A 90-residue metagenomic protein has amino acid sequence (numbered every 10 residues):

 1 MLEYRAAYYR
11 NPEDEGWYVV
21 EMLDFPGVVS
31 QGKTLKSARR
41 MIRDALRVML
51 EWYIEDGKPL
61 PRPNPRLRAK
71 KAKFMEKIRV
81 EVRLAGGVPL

Functional and structural regions predicted by a protein language model:
M1-R5, E13, R40-L90: Short, charged, surface-exposed hinge/linker loops at domain edges that act as mobile lids or interdomain connectors
R10-D24: Short aromatic-glycine-(Arg/Gly/Cys) micro-motifs in beta-strand/loop hairpins
L23, G27, K58: Flexible, active-site-adjacent loop/turn segments at secondary-structure boundaries
P26-S37: A short, exposed loop/beta-hairpin motif centered on an aromatic-Gly-Thr core
